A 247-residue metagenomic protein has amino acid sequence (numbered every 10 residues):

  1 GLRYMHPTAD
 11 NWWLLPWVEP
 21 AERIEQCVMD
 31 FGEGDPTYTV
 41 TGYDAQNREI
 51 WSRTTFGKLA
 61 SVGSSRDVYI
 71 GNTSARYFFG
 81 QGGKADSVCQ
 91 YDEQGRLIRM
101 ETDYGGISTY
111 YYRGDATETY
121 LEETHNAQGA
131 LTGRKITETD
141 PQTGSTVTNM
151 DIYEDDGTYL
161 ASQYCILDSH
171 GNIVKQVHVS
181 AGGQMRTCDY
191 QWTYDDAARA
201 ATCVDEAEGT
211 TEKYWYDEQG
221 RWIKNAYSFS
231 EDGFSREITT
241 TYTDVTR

Functional and structural regions predicted by a protein language model:
G1-R247: Buried hydrophobic residues that stabilize the cores of well-folded domains
